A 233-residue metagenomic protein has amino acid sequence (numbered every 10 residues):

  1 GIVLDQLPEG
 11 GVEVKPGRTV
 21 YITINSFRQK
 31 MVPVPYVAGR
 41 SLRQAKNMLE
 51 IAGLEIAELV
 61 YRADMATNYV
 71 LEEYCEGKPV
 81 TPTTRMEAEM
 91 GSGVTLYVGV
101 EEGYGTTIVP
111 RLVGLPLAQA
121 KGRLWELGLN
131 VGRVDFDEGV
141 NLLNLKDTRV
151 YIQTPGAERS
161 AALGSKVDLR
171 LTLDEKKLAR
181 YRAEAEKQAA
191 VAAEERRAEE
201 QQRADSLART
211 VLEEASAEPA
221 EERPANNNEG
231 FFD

Functional and structural regions predicted by a protein language model:
G1-D233: Ligand-recognition elements built from short beta-strands and adjacent flexible loops
